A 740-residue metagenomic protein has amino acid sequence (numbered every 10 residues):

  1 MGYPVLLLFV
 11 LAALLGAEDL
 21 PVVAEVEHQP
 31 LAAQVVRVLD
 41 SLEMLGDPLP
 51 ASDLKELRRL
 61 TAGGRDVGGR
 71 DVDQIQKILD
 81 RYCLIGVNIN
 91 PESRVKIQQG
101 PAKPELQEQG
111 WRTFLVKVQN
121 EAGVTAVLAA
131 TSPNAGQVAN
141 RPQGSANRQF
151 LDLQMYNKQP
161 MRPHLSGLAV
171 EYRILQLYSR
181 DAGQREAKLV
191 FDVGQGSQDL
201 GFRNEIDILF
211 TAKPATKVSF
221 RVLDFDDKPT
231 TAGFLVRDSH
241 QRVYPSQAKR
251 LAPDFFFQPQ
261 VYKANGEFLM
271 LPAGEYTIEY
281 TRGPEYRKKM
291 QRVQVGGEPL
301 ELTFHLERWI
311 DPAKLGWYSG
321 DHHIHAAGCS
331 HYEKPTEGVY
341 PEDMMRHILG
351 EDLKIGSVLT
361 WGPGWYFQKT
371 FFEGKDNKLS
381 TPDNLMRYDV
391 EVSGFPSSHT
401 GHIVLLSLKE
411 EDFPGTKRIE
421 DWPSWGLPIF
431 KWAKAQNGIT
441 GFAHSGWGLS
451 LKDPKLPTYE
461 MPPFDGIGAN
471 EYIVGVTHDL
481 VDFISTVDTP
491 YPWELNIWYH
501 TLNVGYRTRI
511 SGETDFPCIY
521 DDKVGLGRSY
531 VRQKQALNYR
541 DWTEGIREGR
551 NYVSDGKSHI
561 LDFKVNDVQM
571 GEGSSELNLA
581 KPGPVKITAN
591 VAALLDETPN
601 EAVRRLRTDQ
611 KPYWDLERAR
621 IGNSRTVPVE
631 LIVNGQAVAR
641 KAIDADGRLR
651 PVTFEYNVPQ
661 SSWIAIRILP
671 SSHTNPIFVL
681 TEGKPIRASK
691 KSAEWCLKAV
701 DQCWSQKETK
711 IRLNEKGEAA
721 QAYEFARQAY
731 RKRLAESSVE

Functional and structural regions predicted by a protein language model:
Y3-L14: Bacterial N-terminal signal peptides
L15-E18, A24: Boundary at the C-terminal end of the N-terminal hydrophobic targeting segment
E25-A33, P48-A51, G69, M270 (+3 more regions): Soluble non-cytosolic domains of exported or imported proteins
H28-Q29, R37, E43, D47 (+8 more regions): Long, low-hydrophobicity ectodomains and other hydrophilic envelope-associated domains
Q29, A33-V36, D40, K55 (+7 more regions): Solvent-exposed, polar/charged alpha-helical surfaces in well-ordered, non-transmembrane soluble domains, broadly
D40-P50, A62-D66, D80-L84, T281 (+7 more regions): Sec-exported extracytoplasmic/periplasmic mature domains
S145, M155, Q159, G167-Y172 (+10 more regions): C-terminal functional module detector
E285, K289, K314-I510, T514 (+1 more regions): Catalytic cores of extracellular degradative/oxidative enzymes
